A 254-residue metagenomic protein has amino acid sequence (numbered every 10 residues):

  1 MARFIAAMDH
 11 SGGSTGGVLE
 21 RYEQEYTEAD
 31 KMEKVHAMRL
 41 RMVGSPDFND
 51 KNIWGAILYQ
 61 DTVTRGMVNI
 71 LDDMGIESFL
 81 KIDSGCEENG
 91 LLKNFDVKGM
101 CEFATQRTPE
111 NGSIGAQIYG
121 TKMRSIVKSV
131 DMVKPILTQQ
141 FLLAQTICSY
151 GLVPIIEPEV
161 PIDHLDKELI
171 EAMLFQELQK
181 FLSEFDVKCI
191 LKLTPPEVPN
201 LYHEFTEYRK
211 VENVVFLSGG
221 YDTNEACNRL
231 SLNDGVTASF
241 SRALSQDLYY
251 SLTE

Functional and structural regions predicted by a protein language model:
M1-Q117, S125-V127, E177-K180, D186-L193 (+1 more regions): Alpha/beta catalytic barrel-like cores
Q117-I118, V153: Residue-level detector of anion-binding/catalytic polar loops
M123-Y202: Eukaryote-skewed repeat-based solenoidal scaffolds used as protein-protein interaction platforms, primarily
